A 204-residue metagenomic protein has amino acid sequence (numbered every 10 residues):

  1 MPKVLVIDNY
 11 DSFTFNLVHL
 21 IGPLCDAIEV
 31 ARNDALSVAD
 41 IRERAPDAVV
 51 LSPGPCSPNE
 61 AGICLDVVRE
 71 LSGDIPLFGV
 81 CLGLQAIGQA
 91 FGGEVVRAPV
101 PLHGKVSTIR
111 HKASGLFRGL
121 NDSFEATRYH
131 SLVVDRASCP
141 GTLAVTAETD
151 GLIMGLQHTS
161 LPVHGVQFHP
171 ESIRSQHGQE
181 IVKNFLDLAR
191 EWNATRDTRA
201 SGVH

Functional and structural regions predicted by a protein language model:
K3, D26-A27, D47, P76-F78 (+2 more regions): Structural signature of beta-strand start/N-cap positions in the alpha/beta core of ABC transporter nucleotide-binding
K3, E43-G119, V182-N184: Cysteine-nucleophile active-site neighborhood
V4-L24: Short, charged N-terminal beta->alpha structural module
A27-N33: Short hydrophobic/Thr-rich beta-strand motif most characteristic of the beta2 strand and flanking loop of CheY-like
A35-D40, V67: Short acidic active-site motifs
G115-S160: Catalytic beta-strand/loop cores that center a nucleophilic Ser/Cys/Thr and support acyl-enzyme chemistry
S123-F124, S160, Q167-Q176: Phosphate-binding/catalytic loops
I173-H204: Acyltransferase
